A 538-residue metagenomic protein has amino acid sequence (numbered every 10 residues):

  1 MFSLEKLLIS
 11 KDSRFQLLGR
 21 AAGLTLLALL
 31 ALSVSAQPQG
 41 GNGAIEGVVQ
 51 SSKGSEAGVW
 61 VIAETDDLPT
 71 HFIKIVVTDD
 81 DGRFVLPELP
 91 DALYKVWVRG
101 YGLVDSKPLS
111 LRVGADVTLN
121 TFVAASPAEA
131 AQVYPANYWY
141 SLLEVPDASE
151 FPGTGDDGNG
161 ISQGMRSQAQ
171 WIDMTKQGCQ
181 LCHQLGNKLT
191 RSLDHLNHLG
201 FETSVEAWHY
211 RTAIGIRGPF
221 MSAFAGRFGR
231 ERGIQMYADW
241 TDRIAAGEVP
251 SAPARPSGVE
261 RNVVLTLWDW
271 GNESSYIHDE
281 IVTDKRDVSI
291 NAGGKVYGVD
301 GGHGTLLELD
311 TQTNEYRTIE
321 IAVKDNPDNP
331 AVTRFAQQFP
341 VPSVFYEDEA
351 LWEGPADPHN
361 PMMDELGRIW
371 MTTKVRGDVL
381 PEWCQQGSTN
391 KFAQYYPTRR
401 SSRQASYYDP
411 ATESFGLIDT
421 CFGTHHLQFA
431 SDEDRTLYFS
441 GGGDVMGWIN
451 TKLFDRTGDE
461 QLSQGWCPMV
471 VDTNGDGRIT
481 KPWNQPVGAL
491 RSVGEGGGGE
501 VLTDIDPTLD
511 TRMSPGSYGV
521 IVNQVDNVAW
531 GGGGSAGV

Functional and structural regions predicted by a protein language model:
Q37-Q39, E46, R112-V133: Extracellular beta-sheet/turn segments enriched in Thr/Pro/Gly and aliphatic residues
S51-D67, D91, Y140-D156: Short, ordered, surface-exposed loop/turn motifs in non-cytosolic proteins
S55-A57, V85-L93, Y101: Short Pro-Gly-centered beta-turn/loop motif in secreted/extracellular proteins
T65-H71, L93, W97-R112: A short, solvent-exposed loop/turn motif at the edges and junctions of modular extracellular/periplasmic domains
D66-E88: Short, acidic Ser/Thr/Gly-rich low-complexity loop/linker segments typical of extracellular and cell-surface proteins
T175-N187: The canonical Cys-X-X-Cys-His
L189-N197, G298, M371-S401, D444-M469 (+1 more regions): Short, conserved, GDST-rich strand-edge loop motifs in beta-rich repeat architectures
F228-T241, D269-D287, N291-G293, H303 (+8 more regions): Signature of short aromatic-glycine-proline-rich micro-motifs recurring in repeat-based ectodomains
